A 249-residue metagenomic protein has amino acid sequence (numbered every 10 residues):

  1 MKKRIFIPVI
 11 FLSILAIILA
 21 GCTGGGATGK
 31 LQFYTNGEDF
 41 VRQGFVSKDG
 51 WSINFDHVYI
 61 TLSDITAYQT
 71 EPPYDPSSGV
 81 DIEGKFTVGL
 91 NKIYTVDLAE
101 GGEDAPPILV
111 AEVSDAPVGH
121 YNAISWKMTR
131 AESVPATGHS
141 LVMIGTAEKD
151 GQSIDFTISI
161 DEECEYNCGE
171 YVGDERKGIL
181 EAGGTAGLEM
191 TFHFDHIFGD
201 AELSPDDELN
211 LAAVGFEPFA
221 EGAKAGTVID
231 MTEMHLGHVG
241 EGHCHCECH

Functional and structural regions predicted by a protein language model:
M1-I10: Bacterial N-terminal signal peptides that target proteins for export
F11-A16: Core hydrophobic alpha-helical transmembrane segments of single-pass membrane proteins
I18-G21: C-terminal motif of bacterial Sec signal peptides marking the signal peptidase cleavage site
T23-H249: A short, solvent-exposed, low-complexity linear motif enriched for acidic/polar residues with Pro/Gly/Ser/Thr
